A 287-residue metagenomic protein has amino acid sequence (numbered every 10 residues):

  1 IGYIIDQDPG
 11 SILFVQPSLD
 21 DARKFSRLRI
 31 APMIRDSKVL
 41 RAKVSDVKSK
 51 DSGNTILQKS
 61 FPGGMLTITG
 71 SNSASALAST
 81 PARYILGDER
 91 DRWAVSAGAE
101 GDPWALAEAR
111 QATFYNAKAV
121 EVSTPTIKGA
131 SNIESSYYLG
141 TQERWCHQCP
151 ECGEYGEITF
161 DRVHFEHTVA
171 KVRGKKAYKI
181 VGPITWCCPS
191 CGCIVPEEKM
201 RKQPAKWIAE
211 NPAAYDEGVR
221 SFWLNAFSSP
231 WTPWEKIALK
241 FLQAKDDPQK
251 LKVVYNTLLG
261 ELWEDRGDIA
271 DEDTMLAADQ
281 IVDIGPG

Functional and structural regions predicted by a protein language model:
I1-G287: Phosphate/NTP-binding elements of NTP-utilizing enzymes
